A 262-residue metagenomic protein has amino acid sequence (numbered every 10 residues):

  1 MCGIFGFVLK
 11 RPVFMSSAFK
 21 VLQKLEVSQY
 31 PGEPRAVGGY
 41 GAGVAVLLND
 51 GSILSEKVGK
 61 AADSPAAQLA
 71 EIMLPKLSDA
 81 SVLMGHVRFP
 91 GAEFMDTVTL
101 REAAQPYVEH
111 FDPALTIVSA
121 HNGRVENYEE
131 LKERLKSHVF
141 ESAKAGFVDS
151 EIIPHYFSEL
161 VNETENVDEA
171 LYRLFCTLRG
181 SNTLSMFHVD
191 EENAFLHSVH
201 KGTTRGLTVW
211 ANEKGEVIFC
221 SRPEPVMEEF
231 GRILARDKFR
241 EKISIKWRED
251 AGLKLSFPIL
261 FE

Functional and structural regions predicted by a protein language model:
M1-E262: Conserved short alpha-helical segments that host acidic/polar catalytic motifs at enzyme active sites
